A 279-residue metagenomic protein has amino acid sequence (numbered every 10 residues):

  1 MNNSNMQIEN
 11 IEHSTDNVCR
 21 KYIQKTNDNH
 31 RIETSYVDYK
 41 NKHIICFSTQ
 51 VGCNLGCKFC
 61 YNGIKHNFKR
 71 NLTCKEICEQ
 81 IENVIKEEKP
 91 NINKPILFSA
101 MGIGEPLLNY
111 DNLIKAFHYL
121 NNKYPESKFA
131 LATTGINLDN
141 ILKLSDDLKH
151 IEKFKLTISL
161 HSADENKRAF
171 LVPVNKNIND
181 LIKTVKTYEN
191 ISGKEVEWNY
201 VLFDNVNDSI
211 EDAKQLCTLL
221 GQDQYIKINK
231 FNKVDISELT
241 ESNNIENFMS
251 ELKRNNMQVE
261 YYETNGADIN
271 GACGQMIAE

Functional and structural regions predicted by a protein language model:
M1-H43: Flexible, acidic/Gly-rich N-terminal and inter-domain linker regions that tether and position cofactor-handling modules
I32, H43-F47, I96, S127: Generic beta-strand structural signal
D38-E79, N83: Canonical Radical SAM [4Fe-4S] cluster-binding loop centered on the CxxxCxxC motif and its immediate flanking residues
C53, I226, C273: Residue-level signature of catalytic and energy-coupling elements of molecular machines, predominantly ATP/GTP-dependent
K69, D204-N205, D235, A267-I269: Short secondary-structure capping/turn micro-motifs that flank functional sites
I85-L97, G102-E251, N255: Conserved AdoMet/S-adenosylmethionine-binding subsite of the radical SAM
N255-A267: Conserved phosphate-binding/catalytic loops in two-lobed NTP-binding clefts
G266-E279: Radical SAM enzyme core and accessory elements
